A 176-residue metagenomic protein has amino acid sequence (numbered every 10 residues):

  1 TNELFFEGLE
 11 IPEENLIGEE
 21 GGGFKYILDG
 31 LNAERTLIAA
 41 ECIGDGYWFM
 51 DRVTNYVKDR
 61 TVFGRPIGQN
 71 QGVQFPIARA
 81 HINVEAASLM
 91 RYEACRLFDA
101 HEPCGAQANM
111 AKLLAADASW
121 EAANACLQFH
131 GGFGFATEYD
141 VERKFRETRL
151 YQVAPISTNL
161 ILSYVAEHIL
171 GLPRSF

Functional and structural regions predicted by a protein language model:
E3-L9, E13, E19-G22, Y26-F176: Alpha-helical interface subdomain recognition
